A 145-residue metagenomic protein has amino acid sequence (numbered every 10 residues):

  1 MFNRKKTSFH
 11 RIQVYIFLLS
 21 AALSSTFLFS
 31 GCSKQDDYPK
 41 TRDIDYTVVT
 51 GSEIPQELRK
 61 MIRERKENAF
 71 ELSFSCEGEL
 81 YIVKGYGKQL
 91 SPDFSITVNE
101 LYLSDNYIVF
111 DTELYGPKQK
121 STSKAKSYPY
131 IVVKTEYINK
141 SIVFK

Functional and structural regions predicted by a protein language model:
M1-F9: N-terminal Lys/Arg-rich, disordered targeting/topogenic segments
F2, Q13-Y15, L28-K145: Exposed, flexible binding/inhibitory loops of compact, secreted disulfide-stabilized domains
H10-R11, L18: Composition-driven detection of intrinsically disordered, low-complexity segments
F17-F27: Bacterial N-terminal signal peptides
